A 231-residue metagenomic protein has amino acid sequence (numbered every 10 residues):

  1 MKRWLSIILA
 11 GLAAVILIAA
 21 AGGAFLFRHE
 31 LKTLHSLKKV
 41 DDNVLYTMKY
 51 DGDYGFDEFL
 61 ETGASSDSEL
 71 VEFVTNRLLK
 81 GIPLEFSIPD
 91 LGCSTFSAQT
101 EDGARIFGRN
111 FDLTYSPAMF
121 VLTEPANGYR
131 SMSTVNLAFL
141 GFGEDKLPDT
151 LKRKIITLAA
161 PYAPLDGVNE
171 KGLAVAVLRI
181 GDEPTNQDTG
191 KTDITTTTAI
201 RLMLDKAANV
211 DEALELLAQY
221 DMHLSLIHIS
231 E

Functional and structural regions predicted by a protein language model:
L5-A208, M222-H223: N-terminal mature-domain region immediately after signal-peptide cleavage in secreted/organellar precursors
V210-D221: Short, well-structured alpha-helical segments that form the helix of a local strand-helix-strand
S225-E231: Residue-level detector of conserved catalytic or cofactor/ligand-binding positions in enzyme active sites
